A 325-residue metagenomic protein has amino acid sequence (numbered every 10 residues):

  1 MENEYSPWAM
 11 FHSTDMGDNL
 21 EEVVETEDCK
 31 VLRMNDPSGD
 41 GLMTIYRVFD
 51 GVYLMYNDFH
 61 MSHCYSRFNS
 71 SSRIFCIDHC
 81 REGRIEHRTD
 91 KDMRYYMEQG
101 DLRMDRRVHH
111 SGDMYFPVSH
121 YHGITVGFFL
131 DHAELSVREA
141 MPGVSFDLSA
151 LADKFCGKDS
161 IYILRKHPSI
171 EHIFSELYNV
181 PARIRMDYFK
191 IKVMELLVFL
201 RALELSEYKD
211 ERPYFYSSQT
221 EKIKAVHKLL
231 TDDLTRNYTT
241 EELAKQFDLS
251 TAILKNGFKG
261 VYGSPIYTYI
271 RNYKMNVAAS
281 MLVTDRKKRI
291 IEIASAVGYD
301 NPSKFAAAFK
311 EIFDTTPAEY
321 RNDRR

Functional and structural regions predicted by a protein language model:
M1-S71: N-terminal low-complexity or simple alpha-helical regulatory segments that function as activation/interaction modules
Y5, R88, M93-T220, T240 (+5 more regions): Alpha-helical bundle regulatory/interaction domains
G39, V48-V52, F68-I74, R107-T125: Ligand-binding loop in jelly-roll beta-barrel domains
D58, S71-E86, V126-L130: Short, conserved beta-strand element in jelly-roll/cupin
F189, L230, L254: Conserved hydrophobic/aromatic pocket- or pore-lining residues that grip, position, or stack substrates in active sites
K224-D232, N237, E241-E242, G260-D300 (+1 more regions): Terminal helix-turn-helix DNA-binding modules in bacterial transcription factors
A252, S303, A318: Key DNA-contact positions within bacterial/archaeal DNA-binding proteins
L254, F258, K304-F305, F309: Short hydrophobic/aromatic patch on the recognition helix
